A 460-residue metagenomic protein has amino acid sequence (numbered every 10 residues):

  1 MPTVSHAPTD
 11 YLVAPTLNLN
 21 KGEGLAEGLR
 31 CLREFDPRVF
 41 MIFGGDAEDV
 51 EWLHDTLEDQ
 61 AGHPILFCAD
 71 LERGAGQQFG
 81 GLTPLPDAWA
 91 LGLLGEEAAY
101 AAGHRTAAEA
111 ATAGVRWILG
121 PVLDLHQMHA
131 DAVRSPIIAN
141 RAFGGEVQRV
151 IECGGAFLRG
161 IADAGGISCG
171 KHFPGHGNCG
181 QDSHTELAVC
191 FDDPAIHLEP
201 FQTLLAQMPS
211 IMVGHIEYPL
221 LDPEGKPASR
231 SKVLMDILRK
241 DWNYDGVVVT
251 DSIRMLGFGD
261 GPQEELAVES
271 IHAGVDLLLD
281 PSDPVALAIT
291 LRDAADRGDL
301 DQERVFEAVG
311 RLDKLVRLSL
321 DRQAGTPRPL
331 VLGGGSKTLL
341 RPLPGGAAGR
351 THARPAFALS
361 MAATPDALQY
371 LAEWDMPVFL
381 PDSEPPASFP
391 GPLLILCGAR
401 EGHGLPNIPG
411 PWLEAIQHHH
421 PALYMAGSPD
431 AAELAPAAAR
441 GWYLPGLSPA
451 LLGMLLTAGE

Functional and structural regions predicted by a protein language model:
M1-C31, D36, D260-E460: Preference for extracellular/luminal or secreted protein segments
D10-G24, P86-A101, H184-A195, R254-G261: Active-site mouth loops of central-metabolism enzymes
L17-G22, F67-Q77, L119-H129, G166 (+4 more regions): Short glycine-enriched loops at secondary-structure junctions
G28-F43, H104-I118: Catalytic domains of carbohydrate-active enzymes, especially glycoside hydrolases
R30, F40, A47-I65, A75-Q77 (+2 more regions): Second-shell residues forming the walls of enzyme active-site clefts
F67, W117, S168, V248 (+2 more regions): Hydrophobic beta-strand scaffold residues
L82-P86, W117-G144, A164, S168-C190: Short glycine/serine-rich loop/turn segments
L94-V115, V122-V150, G154, L158 (+1 more regions): A substrate-binding/cap region within the structured catalytic cores of diverse enzymes
